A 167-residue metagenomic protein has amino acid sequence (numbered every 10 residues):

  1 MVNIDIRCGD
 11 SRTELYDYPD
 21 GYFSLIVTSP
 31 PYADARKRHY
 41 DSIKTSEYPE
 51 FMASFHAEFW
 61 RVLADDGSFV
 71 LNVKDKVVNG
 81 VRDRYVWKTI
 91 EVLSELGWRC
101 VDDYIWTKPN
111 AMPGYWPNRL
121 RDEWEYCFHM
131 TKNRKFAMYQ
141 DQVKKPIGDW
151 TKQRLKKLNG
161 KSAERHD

Functional and structural regions predicted by a protein language model:
M1-D167: Core catalytic lobe of class I
